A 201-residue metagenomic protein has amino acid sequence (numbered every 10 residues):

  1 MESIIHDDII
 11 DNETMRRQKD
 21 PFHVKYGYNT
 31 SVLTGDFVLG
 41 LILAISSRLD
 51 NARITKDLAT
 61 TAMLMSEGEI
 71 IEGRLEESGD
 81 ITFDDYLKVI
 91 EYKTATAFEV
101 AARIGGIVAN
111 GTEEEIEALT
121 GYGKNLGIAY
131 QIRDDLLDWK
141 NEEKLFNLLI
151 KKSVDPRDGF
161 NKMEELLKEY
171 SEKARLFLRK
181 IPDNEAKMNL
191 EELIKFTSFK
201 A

Functional and structural regions predicted by a protein language model:
I5-K25, G35, L43, M65-E77 (+2 more regions): Acidic, Mg2+-coordinating active-site segments of isoprenoid diphosphate-utilizing enzymes
Y28-N29, A52: Acidic/histidine-enriched, beta-strand-rich ligand/metal-binding domains
L43-A62, D158-F160: Transmembrane helix-loop-helix
N51-K56, L64, E69-E72, I90: Phosphate/pyrophosphate-binding betaalpha-module
A52-K56, E113-E117, N184-M188: Short, solvent-exposed positions on alpha-helices
D57-T60, G121, M188-E192: Amphipathic alpha-helical interaction segments
F83-K93, N161: A short glycine-threonine-serine/GTX helix/turn-capping micro-motif
N184-A201: Short, amphipathic C-terminal "tail helix"
